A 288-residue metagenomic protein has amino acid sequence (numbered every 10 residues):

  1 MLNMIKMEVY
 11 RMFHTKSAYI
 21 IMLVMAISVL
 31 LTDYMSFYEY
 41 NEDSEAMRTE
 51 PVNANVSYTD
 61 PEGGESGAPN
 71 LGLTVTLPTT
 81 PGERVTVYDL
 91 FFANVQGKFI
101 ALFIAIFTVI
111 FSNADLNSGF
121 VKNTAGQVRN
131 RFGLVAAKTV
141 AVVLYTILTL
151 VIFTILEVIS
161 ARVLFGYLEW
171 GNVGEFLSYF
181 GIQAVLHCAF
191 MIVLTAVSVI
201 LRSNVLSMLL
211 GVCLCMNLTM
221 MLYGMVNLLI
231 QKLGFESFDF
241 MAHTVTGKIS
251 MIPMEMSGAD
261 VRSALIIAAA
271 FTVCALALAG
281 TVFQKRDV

Functional and structural regions predicted by a protein language model:
M1-M25: Aromatic- and glycine-rich beta-strand/loop motifs that create alpha-glucan
R11, A269-V288: Junction motif at the cytosolic side of a transmembrane helix
K16-Y19, F132, V205-L206: Residues that define the loop-to-transmembrane-helix transition and helix capping in multi-pass membrane transporters
M22-F111, V135-N204, G211-V212, M216-M220 (+1 more regions): Secretory targeting signals
T108-Q127, R131-F132, T139: Transmembrane helix boundary and interhelical loop/hinge segments in multi-pass membrane proteins
L229-M254: Short hydrophobic, aromatic-rich alpha-helical segments embedded in or entering the lipid bilayer of multi-pass
